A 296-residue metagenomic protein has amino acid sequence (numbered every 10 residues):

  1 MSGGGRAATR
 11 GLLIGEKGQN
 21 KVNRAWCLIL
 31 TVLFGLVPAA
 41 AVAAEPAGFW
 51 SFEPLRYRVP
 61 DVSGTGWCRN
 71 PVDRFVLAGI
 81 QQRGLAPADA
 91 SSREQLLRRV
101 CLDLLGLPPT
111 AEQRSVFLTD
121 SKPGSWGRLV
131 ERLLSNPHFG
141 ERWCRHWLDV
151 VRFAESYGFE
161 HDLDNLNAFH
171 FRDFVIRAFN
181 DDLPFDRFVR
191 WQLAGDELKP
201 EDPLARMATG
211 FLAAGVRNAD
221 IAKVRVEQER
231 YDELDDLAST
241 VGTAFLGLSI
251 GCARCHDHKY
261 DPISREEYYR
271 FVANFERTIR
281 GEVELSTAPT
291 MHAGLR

Functional and structural regions predicted by a protein language model:
G3-A7, G11, G15-G18, G35: Residue-identity detector for glycine
R6, N20, R230-E233: A compositional/structural signature marking long, glycine- and acidic/polar-rich segments with frequent tryptophans
L13-G15, T31, S115: Local alpha-helix boundary/kink/capping signal
K21-A25: Positively charged n-region of N-terminal signal peptides that target proteins for export
W26-P38: Bacterial N-terminal signal peptides
A41-A44: Boundary at the C-terminal end of the N-terminal hydrophobic targeting segment
P46-P289: Short, structured secondary-structure elements that scaffold catalytic or ligand/cofactor-binding regions
A288-R296: Charged, amphipathic alpha-helical linkers/stalks
